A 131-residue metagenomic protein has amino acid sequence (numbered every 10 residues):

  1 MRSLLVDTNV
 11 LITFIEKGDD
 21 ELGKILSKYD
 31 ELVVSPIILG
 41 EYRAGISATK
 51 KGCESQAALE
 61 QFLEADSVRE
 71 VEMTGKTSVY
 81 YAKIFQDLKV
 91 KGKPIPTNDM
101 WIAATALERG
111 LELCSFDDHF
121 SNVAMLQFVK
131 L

Functional and structural regions predicted by a protein language model:
M1, A103, L107-L131: Acidic, PIN/NYN-like endoribonuclease modules and their adjacent C-terminal/linker elements
M1-S35, I46-Q61: Short, well-structured N-terminal submotif of metal-dependent ribonuclease cores
V6-D7, S35, P94-P96, D117: Histidine- and aromatic-rich ligand-binding microenvironments
V10-L11, I38, T77, W101-I102 (+1 more regions): Alpha-helix capping/helix-boundary segments
K17-G18, G45-A48, I84, K91 (+1 more regions): Residue-level signal for well-ordered alpha-helical positions
E31, S67-R69, Q127: Conserved beta-strand segments of alpha/beta enzyme cores
R69-C114: Active-site neighborhoods of divalent-metal-dependent phosphate/nucleic-acid chemistry enzymes
